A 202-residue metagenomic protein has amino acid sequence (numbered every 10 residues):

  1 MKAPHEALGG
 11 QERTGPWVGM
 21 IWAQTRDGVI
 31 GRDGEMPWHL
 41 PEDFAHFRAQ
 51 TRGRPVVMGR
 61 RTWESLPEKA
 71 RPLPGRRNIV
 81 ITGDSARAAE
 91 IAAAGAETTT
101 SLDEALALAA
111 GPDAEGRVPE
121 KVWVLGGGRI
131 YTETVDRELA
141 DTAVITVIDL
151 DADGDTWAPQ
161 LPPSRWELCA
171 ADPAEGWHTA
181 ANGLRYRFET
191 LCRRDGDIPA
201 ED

Functional and structural regions predicted by a protein language model:
K2-D202: Enzymes that bind and transform nitrogen-containing heteroaromatic metabolites
